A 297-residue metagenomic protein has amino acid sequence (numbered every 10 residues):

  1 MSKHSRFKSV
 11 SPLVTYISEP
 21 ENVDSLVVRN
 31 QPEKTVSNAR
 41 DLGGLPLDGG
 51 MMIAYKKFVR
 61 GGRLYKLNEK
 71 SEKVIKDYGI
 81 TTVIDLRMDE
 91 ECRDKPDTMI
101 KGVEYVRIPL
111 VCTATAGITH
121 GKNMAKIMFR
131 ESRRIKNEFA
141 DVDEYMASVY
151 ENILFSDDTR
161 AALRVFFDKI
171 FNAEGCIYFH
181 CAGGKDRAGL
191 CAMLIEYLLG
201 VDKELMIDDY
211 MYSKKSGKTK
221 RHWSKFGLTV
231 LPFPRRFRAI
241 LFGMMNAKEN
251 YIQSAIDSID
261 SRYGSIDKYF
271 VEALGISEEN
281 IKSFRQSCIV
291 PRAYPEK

Functional and structural regions predicted by a protein language model:
M1-Y178, L190-K297: Cys-dependent protein tyrosine phosphatase-like superfamily
G183, R187-A188: Ser/Thr-glycine-rich phosphate-binding loops at phosphate-binding pockets of nucleotides, nucleotide cofactors
